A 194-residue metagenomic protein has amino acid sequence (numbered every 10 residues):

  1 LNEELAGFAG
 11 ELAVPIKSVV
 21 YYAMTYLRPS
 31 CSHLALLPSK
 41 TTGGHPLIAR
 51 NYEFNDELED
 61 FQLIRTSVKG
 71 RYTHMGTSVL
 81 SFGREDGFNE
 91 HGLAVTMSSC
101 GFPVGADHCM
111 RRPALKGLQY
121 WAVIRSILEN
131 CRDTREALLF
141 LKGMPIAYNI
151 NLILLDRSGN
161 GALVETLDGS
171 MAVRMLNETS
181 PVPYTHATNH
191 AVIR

Functional and structural regions predicted by a protein language model:
L1-L12, S39-L47, N51-R194: C-terminal, well-structured catalytic/ligand-binding subdomain of enzymes
E3-S32: Conserved, charged/glycine-enriched, solvent-exposed linker/hinge segments that sit just outside catalytic
Y22-P38, R84, F88-N89: FAD-binding core of FAD-dependent oxidoreductases, characterized by glycine-rich FAD pyrophosphate-binding loops
